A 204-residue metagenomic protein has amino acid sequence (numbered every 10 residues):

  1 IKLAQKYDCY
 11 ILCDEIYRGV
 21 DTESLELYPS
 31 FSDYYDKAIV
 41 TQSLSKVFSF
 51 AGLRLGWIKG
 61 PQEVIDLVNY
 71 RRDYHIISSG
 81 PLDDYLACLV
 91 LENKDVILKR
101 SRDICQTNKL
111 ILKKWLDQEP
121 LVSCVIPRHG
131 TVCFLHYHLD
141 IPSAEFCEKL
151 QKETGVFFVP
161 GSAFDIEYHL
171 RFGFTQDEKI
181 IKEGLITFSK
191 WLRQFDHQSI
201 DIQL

Functional and structural regions predicted by a protein language model:
I1-Y10, E15-F50, E63: Active-site pre-lysine segment of PLP-dependent enzymes
L3-Y7, E119, T154, F195: Helix C-cap/helix->beta junction micro-motif
A4, C13, R72, R102 (+2 more regions): Short amphipathic alpha-helical/adjacent loop interface patches that line ligand and macromolecule-binding sites
K37-Q106, K113-W115: Conserved core segment of the aminotransferase class I/II
C88, I104-K113, C124-Y137, Y168: Conserved glycine-rich beta-strand-loop-beta hairpin in the small C-terminal domain of fold type I
P120-C124, V156-G161: A short linear hydrophobic-aromatic micro-motif
D140-I141, E148-F158, F164-L204: PLP-dependent enzyme catalytic core of the Aspartate aminotransferase-like
